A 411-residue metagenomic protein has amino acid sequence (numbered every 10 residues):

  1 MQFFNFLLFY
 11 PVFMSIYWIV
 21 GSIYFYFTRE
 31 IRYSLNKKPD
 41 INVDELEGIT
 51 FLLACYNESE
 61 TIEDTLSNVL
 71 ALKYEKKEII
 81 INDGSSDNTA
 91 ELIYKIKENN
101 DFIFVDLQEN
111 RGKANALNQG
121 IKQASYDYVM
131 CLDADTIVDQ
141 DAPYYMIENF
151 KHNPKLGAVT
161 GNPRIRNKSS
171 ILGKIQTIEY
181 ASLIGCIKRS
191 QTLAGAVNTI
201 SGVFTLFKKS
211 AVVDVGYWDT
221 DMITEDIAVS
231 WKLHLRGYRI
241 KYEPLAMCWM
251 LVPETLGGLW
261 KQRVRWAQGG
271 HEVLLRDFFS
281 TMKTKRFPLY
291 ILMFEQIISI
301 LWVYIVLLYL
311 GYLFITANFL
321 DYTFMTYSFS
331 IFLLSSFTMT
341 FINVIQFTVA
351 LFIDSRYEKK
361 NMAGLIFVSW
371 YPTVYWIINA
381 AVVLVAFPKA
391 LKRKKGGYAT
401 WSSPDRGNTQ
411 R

Functional and structural regions predicted by a protein language model:
M1-S67: N-proximal low-complexity "stem/linker" segments adjacent to membrane-targeting elements
V20-E47, F279-L292, Y312, T316-R411: Juxtamembrane C-terminal module of membrane proteins
E47-T50, V213, A228: Cell-envelope/extracellular polymer assembly enzymes that use nucleotide-activated donors
I62-D64, D87-I96, D141: Acidic helix N-cap motif at the loop->helix transition within catalytic regions of sugar-transfer enzymes
S67-K76: Short, acidic, metal-binding catalytic loop of nucleotide-sugar glycosyltransferases
N68, N82-E91, E109: A conserved acidic beta->alpha catalytic loop
A114-A116, K122, Y126-D127, Q140-I223 (+2 more regions): Long helical/loop segments within the catalytic core of UDP-sugar-dependent glycosyltransferases, especially the large
